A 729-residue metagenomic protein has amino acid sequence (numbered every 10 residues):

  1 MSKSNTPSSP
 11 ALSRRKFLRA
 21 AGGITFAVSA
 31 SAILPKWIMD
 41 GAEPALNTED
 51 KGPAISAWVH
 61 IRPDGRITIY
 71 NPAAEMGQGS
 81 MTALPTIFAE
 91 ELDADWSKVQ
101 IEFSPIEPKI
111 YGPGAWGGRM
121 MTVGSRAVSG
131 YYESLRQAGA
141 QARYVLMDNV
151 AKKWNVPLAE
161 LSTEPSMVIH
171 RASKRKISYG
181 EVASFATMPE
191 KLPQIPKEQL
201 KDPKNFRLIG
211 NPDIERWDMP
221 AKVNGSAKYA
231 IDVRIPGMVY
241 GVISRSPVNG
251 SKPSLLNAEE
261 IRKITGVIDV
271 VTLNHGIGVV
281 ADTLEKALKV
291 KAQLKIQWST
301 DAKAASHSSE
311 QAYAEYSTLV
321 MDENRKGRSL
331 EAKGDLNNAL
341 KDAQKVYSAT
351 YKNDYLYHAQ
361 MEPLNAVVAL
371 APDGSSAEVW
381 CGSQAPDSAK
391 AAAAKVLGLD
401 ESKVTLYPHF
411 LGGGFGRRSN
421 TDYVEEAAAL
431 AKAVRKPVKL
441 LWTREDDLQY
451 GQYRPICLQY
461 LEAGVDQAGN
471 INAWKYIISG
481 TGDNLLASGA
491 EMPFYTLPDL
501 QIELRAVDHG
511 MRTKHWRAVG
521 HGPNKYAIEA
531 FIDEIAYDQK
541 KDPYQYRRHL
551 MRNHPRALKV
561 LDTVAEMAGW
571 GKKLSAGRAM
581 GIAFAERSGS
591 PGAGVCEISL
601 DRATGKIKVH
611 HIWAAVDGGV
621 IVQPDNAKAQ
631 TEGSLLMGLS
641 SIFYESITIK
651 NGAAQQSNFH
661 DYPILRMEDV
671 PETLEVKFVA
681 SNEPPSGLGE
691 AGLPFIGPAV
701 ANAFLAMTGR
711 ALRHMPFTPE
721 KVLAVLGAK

Functional and structural regions predicted by a protein language model:
S2-K729: Cofactor-binding beta-sheet edge motifs in enzyme active sites
